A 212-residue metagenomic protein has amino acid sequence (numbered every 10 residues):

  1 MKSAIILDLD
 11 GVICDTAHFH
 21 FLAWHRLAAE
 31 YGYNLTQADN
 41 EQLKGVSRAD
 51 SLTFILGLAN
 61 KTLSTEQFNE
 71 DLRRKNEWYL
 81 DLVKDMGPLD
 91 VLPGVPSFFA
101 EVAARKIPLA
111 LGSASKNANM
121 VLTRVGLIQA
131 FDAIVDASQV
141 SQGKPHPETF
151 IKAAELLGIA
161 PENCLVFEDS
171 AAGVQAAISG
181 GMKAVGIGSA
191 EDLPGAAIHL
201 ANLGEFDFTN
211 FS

Functional and structural regions predicted by a protein language model:
M1-S3, P96-A103, A110, S115-S212: Asp-based, Mg2+/Mn2+-dependent phosphohydrolase catalytic module
K2-S97, E101-R105, M120, I128: N-terminal helical cap/lid subdomain that shapes the substrate entry/recognition surface in HAD-like hydrolases
